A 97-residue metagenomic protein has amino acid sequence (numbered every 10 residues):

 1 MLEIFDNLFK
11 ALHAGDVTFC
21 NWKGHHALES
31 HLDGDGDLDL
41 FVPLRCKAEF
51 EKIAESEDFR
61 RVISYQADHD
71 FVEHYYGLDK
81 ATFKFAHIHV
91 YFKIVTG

Functional and structural regions predicted by a protein language model:
M1: Conserved N-terminal segment of class I S-adenosyl-L-methionine
I4-E51: Active-site nucleotide-donor binding segment shared across nucleotidyl transfer reactions
K47-R61: A short alpha/beta connector and helix-capping loop motif
D58-G97: Conserved catalytic core of two-metal-ion nucleotidyltransferases
